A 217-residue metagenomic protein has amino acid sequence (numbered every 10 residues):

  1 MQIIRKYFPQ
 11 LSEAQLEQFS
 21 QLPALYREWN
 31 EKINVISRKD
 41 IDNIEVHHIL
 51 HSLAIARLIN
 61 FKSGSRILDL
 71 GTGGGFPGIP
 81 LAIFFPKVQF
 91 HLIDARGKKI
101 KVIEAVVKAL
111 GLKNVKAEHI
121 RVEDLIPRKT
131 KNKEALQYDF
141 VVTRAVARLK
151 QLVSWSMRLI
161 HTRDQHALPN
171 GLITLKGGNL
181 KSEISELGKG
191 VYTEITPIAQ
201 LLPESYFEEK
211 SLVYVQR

Functional and structural regions predicted by a protein language model:
M1-D42: N-terminal auxiliary segments of SAM/dcSAM-dependent transferases
E28, K32, E45-S63: Conserved alpha-helix/loop element of class I SAM-dependent methyltransferases that forms part of the SAM/SAH-binding
N30, V106-V107, K129, I160 (+1 more regions): Conserved hydrophobic residues forming the short capping helix/wall of the S-adenosyl-L-methionine
L53-T143, V153: Conserved SAM/SAH cofactor-binding pocket of Class I
E123, R148, G177-K181: Short "lid" loop at the C-terminus of a central beta-strand within the Rossmann-like core of SAM-dependent
R148-S156: A short, conserved alpha-helix within the catalytic core of class I
D164-N179: Conserved beta-strand signature within the Rossmann-like core of class I S-adenosyl-L-methionine
G177-R217: Active-site capping/gating segments
